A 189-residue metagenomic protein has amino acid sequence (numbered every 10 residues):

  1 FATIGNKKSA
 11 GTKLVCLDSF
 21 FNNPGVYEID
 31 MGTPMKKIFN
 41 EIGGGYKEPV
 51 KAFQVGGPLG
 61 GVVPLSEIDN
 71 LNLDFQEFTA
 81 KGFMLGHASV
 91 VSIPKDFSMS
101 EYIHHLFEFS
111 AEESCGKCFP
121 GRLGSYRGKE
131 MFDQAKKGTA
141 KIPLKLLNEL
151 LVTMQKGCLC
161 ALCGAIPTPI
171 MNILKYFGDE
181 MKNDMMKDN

Functional and structural regions predicted by a protein language model:
F1-N189: Redox cofactor-anchoring modules in respiratory/redox and cofactor-processing assemblies
